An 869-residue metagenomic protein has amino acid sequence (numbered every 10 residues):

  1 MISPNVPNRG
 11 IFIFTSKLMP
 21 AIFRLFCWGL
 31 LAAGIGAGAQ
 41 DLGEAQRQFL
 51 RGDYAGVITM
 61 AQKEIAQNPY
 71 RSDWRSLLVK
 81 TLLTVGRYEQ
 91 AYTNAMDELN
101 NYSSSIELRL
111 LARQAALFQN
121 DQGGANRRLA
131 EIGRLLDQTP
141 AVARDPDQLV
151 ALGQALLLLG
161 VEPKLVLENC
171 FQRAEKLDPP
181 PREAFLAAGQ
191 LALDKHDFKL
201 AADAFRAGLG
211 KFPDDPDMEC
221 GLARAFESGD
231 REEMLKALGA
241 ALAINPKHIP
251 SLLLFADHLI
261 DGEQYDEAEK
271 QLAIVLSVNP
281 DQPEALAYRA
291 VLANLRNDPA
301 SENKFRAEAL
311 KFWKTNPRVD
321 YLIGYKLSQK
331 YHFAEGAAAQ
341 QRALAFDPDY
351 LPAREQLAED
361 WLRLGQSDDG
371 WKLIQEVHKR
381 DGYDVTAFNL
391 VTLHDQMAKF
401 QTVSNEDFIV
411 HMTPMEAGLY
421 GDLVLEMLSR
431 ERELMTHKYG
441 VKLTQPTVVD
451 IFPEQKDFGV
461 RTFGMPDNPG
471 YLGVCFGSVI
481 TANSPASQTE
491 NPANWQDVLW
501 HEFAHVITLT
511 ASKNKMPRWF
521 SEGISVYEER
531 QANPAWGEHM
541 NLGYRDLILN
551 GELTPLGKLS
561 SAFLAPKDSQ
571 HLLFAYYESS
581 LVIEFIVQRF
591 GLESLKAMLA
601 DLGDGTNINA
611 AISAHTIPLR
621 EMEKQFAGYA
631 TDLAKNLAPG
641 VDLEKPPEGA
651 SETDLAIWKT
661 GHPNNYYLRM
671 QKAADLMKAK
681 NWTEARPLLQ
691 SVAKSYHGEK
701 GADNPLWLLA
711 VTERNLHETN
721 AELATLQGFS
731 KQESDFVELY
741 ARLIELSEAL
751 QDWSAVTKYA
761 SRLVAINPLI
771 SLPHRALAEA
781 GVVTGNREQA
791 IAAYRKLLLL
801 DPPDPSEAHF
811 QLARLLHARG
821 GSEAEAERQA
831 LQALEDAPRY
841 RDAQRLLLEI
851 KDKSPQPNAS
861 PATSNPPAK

Functional and structural regions predicted by a protein language model:
Q46, G221, Y288, R342 (+8 more regions): Beta/coil-rich, acidic/histidine-enriched accessory regions frequently appended to metallopeptidases
Q46, K80, Q114, Q154-L156 (+13 more regions): Residue-level recognition of tetratricopeptide repeat
R47, T93-N94, R128-E131, D203 (+12 more regions): Juxtacatalytic substrate-recognition/specificity segment
G52-G56, V85-N94, N120-E131, L159-C170 (+14 more regions): Structural signature of tandem alpha-helical TPR/SEL1-like repeats, specifically the intra-repeat loop/turn
K63-E64, D97-E98, I132, R173-A174 (+12 more regions): Canonical positions in the second alpha-helix
P69, S103, D137, A143 (+13 more regions): Short coil turns that delineate tetratricopeptide repeat
D73, E107, D147, E183 (+12 more regions): Start-of-helix register in tetratricopeptide repeats
